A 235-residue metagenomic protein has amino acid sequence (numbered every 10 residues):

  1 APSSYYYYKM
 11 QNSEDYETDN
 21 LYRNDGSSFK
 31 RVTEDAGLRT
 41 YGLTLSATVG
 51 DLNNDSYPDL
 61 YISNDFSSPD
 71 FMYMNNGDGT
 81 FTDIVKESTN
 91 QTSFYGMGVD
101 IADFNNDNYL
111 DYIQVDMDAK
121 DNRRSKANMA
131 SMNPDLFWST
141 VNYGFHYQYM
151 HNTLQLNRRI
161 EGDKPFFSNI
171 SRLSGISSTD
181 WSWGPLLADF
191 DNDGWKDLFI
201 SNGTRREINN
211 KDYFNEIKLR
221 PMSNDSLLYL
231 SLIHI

Functional and structural regions predicted by a protein language model:
A1-I235: Acidic, glycine/proline-rich Ca2+-coordinating loop motifs
